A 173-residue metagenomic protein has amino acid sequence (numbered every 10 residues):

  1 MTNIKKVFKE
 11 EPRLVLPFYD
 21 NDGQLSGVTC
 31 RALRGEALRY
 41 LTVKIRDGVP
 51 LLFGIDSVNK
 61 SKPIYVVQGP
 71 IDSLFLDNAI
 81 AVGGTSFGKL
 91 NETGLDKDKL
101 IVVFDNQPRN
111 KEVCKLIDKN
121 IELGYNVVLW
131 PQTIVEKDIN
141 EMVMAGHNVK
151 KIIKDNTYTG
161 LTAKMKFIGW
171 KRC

Functional and structural regions predicted by a protein language model:
M1-K99, E112-C114: Phosphate-handling DNA/RNA-contact segment within nucleic-acid enzymes
M1-V7, P17-Q24, V66, L95-V103 (+1 more regions): Replication-associated primase and helicase/ATPase modules
N106: Aromatic/basic micro-patches that form nucleic-acid/chromatin recognition or nuclease catalytic surfaces
